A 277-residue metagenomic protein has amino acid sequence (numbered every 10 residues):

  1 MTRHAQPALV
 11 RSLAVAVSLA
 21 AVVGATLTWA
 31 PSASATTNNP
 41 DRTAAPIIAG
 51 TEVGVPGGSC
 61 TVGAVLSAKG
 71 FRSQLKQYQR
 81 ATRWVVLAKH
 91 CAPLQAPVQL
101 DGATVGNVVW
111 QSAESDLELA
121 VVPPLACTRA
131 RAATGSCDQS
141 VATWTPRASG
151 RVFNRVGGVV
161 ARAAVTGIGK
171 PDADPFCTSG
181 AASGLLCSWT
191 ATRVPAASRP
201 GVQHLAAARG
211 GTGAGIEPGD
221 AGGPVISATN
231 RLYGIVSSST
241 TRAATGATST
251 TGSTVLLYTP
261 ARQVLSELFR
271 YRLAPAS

Functional and structural regions predicted by a protein language model:
M1-A35: Secretory targeting and sorting signals
T26, C187-S188, A244: Short amphipathic alpha-helical leader/targeting segments
P31, G58, L186: Residue-level signal for beta-strand positions within conserved beta-sheet cores that form or flank
T36-G167, T178-S179, P195-S277: Catalytic histidine site
L186-S198: Short beta-strand-centered aromatic/proline hotspots
